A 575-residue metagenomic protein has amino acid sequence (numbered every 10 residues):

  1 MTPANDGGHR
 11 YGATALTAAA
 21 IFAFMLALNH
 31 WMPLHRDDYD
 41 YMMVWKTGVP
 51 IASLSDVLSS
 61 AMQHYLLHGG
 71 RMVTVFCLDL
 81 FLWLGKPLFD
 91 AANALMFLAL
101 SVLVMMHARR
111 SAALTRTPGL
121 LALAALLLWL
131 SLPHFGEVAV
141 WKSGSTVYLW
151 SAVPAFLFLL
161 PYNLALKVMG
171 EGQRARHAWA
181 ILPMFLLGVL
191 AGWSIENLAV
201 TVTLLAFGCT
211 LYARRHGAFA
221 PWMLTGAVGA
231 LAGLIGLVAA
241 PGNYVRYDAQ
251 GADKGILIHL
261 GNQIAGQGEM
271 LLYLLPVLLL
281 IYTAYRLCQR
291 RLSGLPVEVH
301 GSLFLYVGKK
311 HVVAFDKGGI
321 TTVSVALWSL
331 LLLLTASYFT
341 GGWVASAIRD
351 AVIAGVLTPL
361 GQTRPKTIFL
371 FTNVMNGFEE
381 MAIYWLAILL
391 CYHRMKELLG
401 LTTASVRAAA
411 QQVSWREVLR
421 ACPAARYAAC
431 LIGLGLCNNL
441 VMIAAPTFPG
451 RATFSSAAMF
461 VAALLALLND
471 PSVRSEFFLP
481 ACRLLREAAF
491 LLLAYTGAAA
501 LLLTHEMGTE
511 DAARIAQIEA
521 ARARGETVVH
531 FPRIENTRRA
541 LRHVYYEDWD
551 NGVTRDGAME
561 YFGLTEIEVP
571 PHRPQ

Functional and structural regions predicted by a protein language model:
P3-H68, L82-V102, H107-G119, E397-E417 (+1 more regions): Intrinsically disordered, polar/acidic, low-complexity terminal segments
R10-F24, G119-L126, L182-L186, T225-G233 (+2 more regions): Alpha-helical transmembrane segments
A27-P87, A91, K142, S194-A410 (+2 more regions): Transmembrane catalytic cores of multi-pass membrane glycosyltransferases and polysaccharide-assembly enzymes
F97-A108, P154-L166, T203-L211, P276-L287 (+2 more regions): Transmembrane alpha-helical segments
P118-L166, S194-I195, N373-C391, L436-L467: Membrane-interface micro-motifs in multi-pass membrane enzymes
A155-W179, R215-A218: Membrane-interface transmembrane helices that cradle and orient dolichyl/undecaprenyl
H177-E196: Membrane-interface alpha helices of multi-pass inner-membrane proteins
V406, A457-R486: Cytosolic-side transmembrane helix boundary signature
